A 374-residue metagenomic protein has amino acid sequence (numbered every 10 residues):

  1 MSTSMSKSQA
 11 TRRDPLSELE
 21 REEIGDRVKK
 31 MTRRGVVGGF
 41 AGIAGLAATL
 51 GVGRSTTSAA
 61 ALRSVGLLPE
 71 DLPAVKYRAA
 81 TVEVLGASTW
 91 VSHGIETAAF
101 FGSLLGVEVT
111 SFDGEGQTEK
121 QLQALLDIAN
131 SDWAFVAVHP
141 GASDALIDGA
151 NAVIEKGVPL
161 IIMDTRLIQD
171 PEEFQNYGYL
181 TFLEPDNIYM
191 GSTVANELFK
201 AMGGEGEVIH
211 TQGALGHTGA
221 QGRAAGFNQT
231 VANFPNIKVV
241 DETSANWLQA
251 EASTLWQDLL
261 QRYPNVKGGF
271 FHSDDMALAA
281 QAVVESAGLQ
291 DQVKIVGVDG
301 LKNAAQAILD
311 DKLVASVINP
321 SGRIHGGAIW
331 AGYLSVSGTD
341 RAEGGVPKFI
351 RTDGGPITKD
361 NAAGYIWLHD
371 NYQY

Functional and structural regions predicted by a protein language model:
M1-M31, G42-L46, T57-S58: N-terminal secretory signal peptides
A61-Y77, T211, L215, T230 (+1 more regions): Hinge/cleft segment of the Venus flytrap/periplasmic-binding protein
L62-T97, F101, T110-D127, W133 (+4 more regions): Extracytoplasmic "Venus flytrap"
L72, Q121, T181-V208, E251-S253 (+2 more regions): Hydrophobic alpha-helical segments within soluble ligand-binding/sensing domains
W90-L104, M190-V194, T218-I237, L255 (+2 more regions): Short, solvent-exposed amphipathic alpha-helices that sit in or adjacent to ligand/effector-binding or catalytic
S103-G114, N233-A245, Q249: Short beta-strand elements in bilobed, periplasmic/extracellular small-molecule ligand-binding domains
G141-E155, F227, V240-D241, A245-Q306: Hydrophobic alpha-helical
D148-Y189, E207, L301-A307, L313-V314: Flexible loop/hinge segments that line or gate small-molecule binding clefts
